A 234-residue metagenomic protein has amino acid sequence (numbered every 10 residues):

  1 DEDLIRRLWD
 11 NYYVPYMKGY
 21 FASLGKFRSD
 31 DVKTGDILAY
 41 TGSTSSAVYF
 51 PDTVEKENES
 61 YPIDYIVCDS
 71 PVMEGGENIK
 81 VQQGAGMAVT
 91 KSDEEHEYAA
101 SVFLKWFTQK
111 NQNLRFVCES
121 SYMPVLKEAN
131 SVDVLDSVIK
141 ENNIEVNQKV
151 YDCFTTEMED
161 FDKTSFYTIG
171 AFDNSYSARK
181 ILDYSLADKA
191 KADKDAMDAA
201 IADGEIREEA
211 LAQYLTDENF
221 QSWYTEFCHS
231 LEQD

Functional and structural regions predicted by a protein language model:
D1-D3, G42, T90: Short beta-strand->loop
D1-G25, Y65-I66, S70: Glycine-centered hinge/linker elements that transmit conformational signals in sensory and ligand-binding systems
R6-V14, S29, K33, S101-T108 (+4 more regions): Non-transmembrane alpha-helical segments in soluble domains of secreted/periplasmic/extracellular proteins
W9-D10, G75-G76, K80-T90, D162-T164 (+1 more regions): Periplasmic solute-binding protein
P15-K18, E55-E128, S165-Y167: Extracytoplasmic/periplasmic substrate-recognition and gating elements
T34-S46: Alpha-to-beta junction loops
A47-E55: Pocket-flanking alpha-helical
Q148, D152-D234: Conserved C-terminal helix/tail region of periplasmic/extracytoplasmic solute-binding proteins
